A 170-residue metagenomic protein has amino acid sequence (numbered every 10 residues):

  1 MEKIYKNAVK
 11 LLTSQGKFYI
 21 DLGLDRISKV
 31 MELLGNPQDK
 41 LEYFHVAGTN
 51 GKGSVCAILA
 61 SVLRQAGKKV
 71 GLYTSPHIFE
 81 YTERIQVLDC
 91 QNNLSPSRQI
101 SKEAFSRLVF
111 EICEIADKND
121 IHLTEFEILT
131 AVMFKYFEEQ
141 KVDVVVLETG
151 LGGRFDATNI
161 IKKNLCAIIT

Functional and structural regions predicted by a protein language model:
M1-G48, V55-S61, Q65-A66, Y73 (+1 more regions): Short functional linear segments
K10-L11, E111-E114, L165-I169: Gly-rich Lys/Arg/Thr-decorated short loops/hinges at beta-loop-alpha junctions or inter-strand turns that position
L12, T49, V70, V146 (+1 more regions): Residue-level signal for inorganic ion chemistry
L24, M31-D39, Q65-K162: ATP-dependent carboxylate-amine ligase catalytic core
L41, E148, A167-T170: Short beta-strands and strand-loop turn motifs
H45, Q86, I168: Conserved beta-strand segments that form the floor/walls of ligand-binding pockets within enzyme and binding domains
V46, G53, S95-R98: Short gly/ser-rich anion-binding loops that grip negatively charged ligand groups
A60, K162-L165: Generic secondary-structure boundary signal with a strong preference for alpha-helix termini
